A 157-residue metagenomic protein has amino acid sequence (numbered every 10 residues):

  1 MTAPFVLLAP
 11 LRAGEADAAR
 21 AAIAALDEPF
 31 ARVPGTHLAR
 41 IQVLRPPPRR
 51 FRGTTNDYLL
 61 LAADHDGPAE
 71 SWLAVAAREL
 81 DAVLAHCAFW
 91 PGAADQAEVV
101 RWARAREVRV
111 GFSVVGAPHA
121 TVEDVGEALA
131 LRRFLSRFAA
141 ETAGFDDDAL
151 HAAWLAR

Functional and structural regions predicted by a protein language model:
M1-Y58, A63-S71, Q96-R157: Short S/T/G/P-rich N-terminal loop/turn motif that feeds into the first structured element of a domain
D27-F30, E79-A85: A common structural junction motif
A74-R78: "Short basic amphipathic alpha-helical interaction patches in structured regions
D81-D95: Conserved short beta-strand edge segments in small beta-sheet-based binding/regulatory domains
